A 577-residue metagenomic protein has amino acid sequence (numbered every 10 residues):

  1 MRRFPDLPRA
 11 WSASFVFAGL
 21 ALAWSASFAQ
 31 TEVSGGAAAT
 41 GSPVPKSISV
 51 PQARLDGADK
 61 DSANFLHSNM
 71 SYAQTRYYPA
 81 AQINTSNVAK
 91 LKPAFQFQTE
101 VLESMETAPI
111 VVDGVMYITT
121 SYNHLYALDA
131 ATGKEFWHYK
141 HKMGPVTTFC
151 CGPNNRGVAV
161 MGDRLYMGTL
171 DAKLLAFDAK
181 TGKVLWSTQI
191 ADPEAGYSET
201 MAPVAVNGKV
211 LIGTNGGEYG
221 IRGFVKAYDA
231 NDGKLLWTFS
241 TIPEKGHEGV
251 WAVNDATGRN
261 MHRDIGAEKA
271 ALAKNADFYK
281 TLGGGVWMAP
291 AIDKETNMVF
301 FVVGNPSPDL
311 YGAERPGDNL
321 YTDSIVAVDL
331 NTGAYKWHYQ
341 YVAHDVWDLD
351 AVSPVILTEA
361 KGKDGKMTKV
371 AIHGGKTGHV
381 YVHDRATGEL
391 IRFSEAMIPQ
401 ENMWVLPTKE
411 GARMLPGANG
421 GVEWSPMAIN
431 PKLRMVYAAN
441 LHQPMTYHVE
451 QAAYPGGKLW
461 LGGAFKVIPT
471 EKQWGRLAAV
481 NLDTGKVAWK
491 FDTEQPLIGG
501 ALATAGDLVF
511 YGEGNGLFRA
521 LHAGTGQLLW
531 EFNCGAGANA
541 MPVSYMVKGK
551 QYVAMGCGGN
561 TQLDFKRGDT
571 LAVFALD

Functional and structural regions predicted by a protein language model:
S12-S27: Bacterial N-terminal signal peptides
Q30-P79, P243, A256-G258: N-terminal pre-domain segments of enzymes
F65-N69, S104-H124, F149-L174, S198-R222 (+7 more regions): Repeat-blade elements of multi-bladed beta-propeller folds
Q74, A80-A191, T504: N-terminal cofactor/phosphate-binding cores enriched in small/glycine residues, especially glycine-rich loops such as
F97-A108, H138-A159, S187-A202, S240-A289 (+10 more regions): Extracytoplasmic beta-rich repeat domains
D129-T132, D178-T181, A230-D232, L330-T332 (+4 more regions): Short loop/turn segments that connect beta-strands within beta-propeller blades
V303, E359, G365, V382 (+2 more regions): Loop/turn-rich, solvent-exposed surfaces of beta-rich toroidal or solenoidal domains
